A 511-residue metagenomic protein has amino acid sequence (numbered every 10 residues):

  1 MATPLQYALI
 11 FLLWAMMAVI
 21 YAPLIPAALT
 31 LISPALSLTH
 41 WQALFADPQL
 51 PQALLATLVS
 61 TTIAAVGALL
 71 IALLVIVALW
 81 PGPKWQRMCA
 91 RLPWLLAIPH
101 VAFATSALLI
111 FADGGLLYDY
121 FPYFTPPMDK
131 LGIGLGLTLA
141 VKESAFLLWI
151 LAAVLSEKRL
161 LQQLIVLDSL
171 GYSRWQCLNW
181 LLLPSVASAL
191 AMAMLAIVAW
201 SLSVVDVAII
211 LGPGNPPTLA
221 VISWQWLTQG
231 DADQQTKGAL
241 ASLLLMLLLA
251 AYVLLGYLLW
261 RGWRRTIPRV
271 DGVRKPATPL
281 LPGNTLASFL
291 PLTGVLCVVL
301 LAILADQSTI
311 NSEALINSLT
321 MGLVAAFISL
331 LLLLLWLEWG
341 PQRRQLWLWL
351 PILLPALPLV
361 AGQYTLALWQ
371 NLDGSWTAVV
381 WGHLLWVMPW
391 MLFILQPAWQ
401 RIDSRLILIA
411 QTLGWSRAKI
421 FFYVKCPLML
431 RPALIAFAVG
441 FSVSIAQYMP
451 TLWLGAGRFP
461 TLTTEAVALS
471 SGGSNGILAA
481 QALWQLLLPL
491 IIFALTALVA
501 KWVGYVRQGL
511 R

Functional and structural regions predicted by a protein language model:
P4-A35, F45-S156, A189-V205, G212 (+6 more regions): Membrane-water interface segments at the C-terminal ends of transmembrane alpha-helices in multi-pass inner-membrane
T30-H40, A112-Y123, G214-V221, R265-V270 (+1 more regions): Peri-membrane helix termini and adjoining interfacial loops of integral membrane proteins
A43-A46, L164-S169, W180, W224-T228 (+7 more regions): Short amphipathic alpha-helical coupling elements at transmembrane boundaries
S156-L161, I165-V186, L408-M429: Short helix-to-coil transition segments within interhelical loops that connect adjacent transmembrane helices
V204-D233, A446-G476: Glycine-rich helix-loop "coupling/hinge" segments at transmembrane-helix boundaries in multipass transporters
W226-L243, L247: Helix-loop-helix hairpin linking two adjacent transmembrane segments in secondary transporters
L258-S288: Flexible interhelical linker loops that connect adjacent transmembrane helices in multi-pass membrane transporters
R264-P276, G457, A500-R511: Short cytosolic juxtamembrane segments of multi-pass membrane proteins
